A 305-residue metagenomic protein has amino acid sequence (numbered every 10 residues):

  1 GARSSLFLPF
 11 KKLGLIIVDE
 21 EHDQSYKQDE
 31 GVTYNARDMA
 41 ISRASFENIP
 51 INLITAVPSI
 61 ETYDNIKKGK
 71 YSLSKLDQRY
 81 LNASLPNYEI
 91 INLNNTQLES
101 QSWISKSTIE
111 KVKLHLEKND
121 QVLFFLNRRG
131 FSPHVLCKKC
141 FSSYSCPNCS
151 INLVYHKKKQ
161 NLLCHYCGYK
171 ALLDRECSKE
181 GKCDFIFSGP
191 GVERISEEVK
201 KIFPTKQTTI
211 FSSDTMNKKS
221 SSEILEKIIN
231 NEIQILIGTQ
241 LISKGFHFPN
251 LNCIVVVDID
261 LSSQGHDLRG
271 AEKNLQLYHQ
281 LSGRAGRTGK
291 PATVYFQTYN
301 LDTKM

Functional and structural regions predicted by a protein language model:
G1-M305: Inter-lobe coupling/hinge segments of SF2-like helicase ATPases
